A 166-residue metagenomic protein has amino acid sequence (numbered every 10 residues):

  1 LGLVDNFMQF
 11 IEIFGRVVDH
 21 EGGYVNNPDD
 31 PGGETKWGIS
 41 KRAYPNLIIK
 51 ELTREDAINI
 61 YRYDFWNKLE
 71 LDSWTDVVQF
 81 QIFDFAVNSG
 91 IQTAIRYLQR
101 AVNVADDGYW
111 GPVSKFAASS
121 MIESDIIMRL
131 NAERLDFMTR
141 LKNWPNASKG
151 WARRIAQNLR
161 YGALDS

Functional and structural regions predicted by a protein language model:
G2-S166: Cell-wall polysaccharide-cleaving catalytic domain and substrate-binding groove, primarily in peptidoglycan/chitin
